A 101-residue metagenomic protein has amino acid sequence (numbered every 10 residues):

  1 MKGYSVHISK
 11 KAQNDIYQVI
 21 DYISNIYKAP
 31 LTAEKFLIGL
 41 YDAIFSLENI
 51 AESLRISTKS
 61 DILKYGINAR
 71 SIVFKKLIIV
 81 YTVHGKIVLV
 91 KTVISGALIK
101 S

Functional and structural regions predicted by a protein language model:
M1-Y41: Arg/Lys-rich, positively charged N-terminal/basic patches that mediate binding to nucleic acids
K11, L40-L47, A69-V80: A short, hydrophobic secondary-structure junction motif
I16, K64-Y65, L89-I94: Juxtamembrane/interfacial segments around transmembrane helices
I23, P30, E34, A51-T58 (+1 more regions): Secondary-structure transition/capping residues
Y27, R70-S101: Enriched for short, Lys/Arg-rich terminal
F45-S71: A short, surface-exposed loop/turn module that caps and links secondary-structure elements
